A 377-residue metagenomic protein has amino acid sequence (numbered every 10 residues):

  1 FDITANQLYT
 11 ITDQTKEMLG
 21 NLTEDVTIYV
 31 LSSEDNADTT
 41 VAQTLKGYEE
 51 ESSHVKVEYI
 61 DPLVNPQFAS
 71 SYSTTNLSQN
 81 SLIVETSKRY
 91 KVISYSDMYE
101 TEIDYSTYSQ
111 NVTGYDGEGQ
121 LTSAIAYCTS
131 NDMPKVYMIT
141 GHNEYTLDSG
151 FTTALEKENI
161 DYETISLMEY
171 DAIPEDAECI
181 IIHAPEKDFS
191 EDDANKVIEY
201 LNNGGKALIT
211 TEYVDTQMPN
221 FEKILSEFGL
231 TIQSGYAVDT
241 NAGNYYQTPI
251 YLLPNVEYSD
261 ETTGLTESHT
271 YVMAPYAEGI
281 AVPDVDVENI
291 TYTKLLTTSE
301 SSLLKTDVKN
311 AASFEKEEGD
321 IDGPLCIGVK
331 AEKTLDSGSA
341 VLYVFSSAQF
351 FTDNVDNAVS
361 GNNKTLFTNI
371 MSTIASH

Functional and structural regions predicted by a protein language model:
F1-H377: Short, surface-exposed patches at the edges or C-terminal ends of soluble domains, predominantly
